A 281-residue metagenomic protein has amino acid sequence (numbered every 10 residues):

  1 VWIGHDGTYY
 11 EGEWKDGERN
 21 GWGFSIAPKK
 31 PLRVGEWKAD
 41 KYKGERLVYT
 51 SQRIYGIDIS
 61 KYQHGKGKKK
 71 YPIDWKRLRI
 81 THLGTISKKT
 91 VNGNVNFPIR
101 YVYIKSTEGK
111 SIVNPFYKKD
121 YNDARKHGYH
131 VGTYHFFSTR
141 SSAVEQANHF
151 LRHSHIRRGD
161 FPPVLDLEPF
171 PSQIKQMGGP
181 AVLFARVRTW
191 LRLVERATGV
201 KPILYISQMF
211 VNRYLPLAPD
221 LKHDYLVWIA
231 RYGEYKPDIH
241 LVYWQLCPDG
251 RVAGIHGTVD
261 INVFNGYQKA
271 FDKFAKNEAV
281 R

Functional and structural regions predicted by a protein language model:
W2-G4, Y9-N20, L32-Y42: Conserved anchor residues at repeat-unit boundaries in beta-strand-based tandem repeats, strongest for the MORN repeat
A39-K70, D220-R281: Functionally critical loop-and-helix segments that line ligand-binding/catalytic clefts of soluble enzyme domains
Y42-G109: Boundary/entry segment of secreted carbohydrate-active catalytic domains
Y55-D58, R100-K105, H130-H135, F161-L167 (+3 more regions): Structural recognition of the beta-strand scaffold that forms the well-ordered cores of secreted hydrolase catalytic
D58-K76, S106-Y117, F136-E145, Q173 (+1 more regions): Acidic-and-aromatic substrate-binding clefts and catalytic sites of carbohydrate-active enzymes
Q63, K69-T81, A143-H155, S172-T189: Alpha-helical scaffold elements lining the catalytic groove of polysaccharide deacetylases
I112-Y134: Aromatic-lined substrate-binding rim segments of carbohydrate-active enzymes
F161-D238: Catalytic domains of cell-wall/extracellular-matrix polysaccharide-remodeling enzymes, centered on de-N-acetylation
